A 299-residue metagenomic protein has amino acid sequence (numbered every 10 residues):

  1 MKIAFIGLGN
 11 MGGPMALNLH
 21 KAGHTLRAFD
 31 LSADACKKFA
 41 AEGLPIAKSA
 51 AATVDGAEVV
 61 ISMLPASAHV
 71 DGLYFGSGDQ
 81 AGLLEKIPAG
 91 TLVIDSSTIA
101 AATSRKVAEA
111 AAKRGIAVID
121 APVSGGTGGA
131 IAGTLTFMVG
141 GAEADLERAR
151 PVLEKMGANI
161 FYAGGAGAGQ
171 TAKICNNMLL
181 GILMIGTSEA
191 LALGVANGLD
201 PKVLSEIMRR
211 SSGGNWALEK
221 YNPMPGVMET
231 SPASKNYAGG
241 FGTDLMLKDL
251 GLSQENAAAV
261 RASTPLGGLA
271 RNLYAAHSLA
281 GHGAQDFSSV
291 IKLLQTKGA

Functional and structural regions predicted by a protein language model:
M1-M63, T91, F161-Y162: NAD(P)+-binding Rossmann beta1-loop-alpha1 motif at the extreme N-terminus of oxidoreductases
L8, T98-N177: Rossmann-fold dinucleotide-binding core
L26, I46, A117-I119, I160 (+2 more regions): Hydrophobic beta-strand scaffold residues
A50-S62, A66-A117: Rossmann-fold NAD(P) dinucleotide-binding segment
G169-L269, L273-G298: Helical "substrate-binding/catalytic lid" subdomain of Rossmann-like NAD(P)-dependent dehydrogenases/reductases
